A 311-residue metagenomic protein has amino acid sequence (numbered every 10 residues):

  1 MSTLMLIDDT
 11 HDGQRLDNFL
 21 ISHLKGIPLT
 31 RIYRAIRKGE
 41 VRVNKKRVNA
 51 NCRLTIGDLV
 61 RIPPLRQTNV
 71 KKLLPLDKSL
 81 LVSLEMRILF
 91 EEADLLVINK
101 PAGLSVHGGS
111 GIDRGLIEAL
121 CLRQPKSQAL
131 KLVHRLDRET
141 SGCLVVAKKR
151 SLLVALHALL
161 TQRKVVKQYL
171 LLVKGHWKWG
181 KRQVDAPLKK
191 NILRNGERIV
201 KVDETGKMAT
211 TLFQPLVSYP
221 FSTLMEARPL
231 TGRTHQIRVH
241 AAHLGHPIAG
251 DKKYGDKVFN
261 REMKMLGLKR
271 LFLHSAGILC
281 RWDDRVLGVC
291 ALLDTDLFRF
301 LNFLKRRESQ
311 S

Functional and structural regions predicted by a protein language model:
M1-R194, S218, F298-R306: RNA pseudouridine synthases
M1-R34, R66, L84-M86, E204-K207 (+3 more regions): Pseudouridine synthases involved in rRNA/tRNA modification
L96, M225-P229: Short, well-ordered beta-strand segments enriched in hydrophobic/aromatic residues
K149, K174-H176, L216-S218, R228-L230 (+1 more regions): Histidine- and/or cysteine-centered catalytic micro-motif in compact active-site loops
N195-E204: Short aromatic-glycine motifs in intrinsically disordered, low-complexity regions
F213: Long C-terminal interaction/binding lobes of large macromolecular proteins
